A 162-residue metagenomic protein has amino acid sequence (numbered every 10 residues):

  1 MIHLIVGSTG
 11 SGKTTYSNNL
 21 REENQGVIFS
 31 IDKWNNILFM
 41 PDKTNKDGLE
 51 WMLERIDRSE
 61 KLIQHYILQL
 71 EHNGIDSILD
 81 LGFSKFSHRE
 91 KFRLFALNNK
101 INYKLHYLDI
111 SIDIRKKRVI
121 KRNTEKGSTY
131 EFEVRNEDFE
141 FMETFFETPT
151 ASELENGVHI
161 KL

Functional and structural regions predicted by a protein language model:
I2: Walker A (P-loop) ATP-phosphate-binding motif of ABC ATPase nucleotide-binding domains
I5: Hydrophobic anchor at the beta1->P-loop junction of P-loop NTPases
S8-T9: The conserved Walker
G12: Conserved glycine(s) of the Walker
T15-N73: Conserved substrate/cofactor phosphate-moiety recognition/catalytic segment in nucleotide-dependent phosphotransferases
N19, F95-N98, E140-L162: NTP-dependent small-molecule kinase module
E54-N99, Y103: Glycine-rich phosphate-binding loop used to anchor ATP phosphates in small-molecule kinases, encompassing both
L97-E147: A glycine- and Lys/Arg-enriched "phosphate-lid" helix/loop adjacent to the NTP-binding pocket of small-molecule kinases
